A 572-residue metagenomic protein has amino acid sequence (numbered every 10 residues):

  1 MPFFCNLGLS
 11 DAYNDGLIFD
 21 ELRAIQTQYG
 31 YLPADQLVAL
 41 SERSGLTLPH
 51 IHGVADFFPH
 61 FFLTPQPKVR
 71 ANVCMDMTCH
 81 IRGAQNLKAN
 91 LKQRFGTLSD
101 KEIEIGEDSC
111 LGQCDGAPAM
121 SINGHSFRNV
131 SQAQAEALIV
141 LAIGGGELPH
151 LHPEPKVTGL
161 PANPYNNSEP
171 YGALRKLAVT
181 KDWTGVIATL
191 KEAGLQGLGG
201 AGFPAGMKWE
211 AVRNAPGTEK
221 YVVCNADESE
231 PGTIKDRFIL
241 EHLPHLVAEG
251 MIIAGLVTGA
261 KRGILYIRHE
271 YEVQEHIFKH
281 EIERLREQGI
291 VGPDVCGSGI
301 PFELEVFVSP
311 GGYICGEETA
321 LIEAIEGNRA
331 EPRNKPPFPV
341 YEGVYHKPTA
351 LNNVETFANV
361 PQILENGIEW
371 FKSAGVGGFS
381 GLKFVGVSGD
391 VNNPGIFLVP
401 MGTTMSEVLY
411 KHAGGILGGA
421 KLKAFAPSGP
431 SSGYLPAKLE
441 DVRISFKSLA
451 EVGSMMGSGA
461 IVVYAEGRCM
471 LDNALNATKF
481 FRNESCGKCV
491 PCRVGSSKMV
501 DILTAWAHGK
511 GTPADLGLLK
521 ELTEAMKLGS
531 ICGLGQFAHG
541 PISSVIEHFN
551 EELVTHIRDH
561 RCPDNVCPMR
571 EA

Functional and structural regions predicted by a protein language model:
M1-A572: Feature of Fe-S/electron-transfer and energy-metabolism proteins that preferentially highlights extended coupling
